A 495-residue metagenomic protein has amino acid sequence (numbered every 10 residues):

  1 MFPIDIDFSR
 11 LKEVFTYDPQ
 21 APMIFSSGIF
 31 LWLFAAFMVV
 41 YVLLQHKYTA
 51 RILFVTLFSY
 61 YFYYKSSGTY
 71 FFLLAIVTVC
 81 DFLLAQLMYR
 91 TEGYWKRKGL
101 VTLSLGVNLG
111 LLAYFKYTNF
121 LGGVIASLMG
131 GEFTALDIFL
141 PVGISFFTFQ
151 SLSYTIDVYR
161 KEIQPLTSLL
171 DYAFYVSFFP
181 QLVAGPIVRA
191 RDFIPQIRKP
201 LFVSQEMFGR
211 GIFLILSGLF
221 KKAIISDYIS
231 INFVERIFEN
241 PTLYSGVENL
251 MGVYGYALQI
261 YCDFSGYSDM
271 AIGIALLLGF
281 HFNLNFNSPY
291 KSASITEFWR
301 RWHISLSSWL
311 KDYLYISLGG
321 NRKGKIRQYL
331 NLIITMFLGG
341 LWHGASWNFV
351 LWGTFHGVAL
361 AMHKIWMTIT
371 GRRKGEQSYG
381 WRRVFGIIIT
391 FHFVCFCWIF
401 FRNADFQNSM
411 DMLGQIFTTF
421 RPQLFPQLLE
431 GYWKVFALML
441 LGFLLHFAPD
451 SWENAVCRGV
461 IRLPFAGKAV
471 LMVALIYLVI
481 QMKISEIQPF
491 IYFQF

Functional and structural regions predicted by a protein language model:
F2-Q494: Membrane-embedded transmembrane alpha-helical bundles that form the catalytic cores of multi-pass lipid-modifying
